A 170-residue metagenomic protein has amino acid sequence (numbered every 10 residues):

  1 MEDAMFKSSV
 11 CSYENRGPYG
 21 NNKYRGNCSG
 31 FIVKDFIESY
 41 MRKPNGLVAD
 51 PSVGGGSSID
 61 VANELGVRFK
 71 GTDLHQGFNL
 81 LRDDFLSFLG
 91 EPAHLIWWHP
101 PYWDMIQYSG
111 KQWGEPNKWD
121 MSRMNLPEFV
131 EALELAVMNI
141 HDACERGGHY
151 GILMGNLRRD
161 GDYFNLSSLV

Functional and structural regions predicted by a protein language model:
M1-V170: Class I S-adenosyl-L-methionine-dependent methyltransferase catalytic core
